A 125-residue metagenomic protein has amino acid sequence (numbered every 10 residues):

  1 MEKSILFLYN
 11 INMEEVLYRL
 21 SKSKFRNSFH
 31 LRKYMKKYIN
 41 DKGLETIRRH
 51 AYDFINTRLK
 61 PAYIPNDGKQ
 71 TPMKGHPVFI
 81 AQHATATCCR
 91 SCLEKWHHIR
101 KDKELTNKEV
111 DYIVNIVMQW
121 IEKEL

Functional and structural regions predicted by a protein language model:
N10-I55: Core of compact, soluble alpha-helical bundle domains
N66-T85: Immediate flanking context of iron-sulfur cluster ligation sites
S91-Y112, V117: Iron-sulfur (Fe-S) cluster-binding segments and ferredoxin-like electron-carrier domains, especially [2Fe-2S]
Q119-L125: Short terminal or interdomain "cap/linker" segment that borders an active site or interface and mediates
